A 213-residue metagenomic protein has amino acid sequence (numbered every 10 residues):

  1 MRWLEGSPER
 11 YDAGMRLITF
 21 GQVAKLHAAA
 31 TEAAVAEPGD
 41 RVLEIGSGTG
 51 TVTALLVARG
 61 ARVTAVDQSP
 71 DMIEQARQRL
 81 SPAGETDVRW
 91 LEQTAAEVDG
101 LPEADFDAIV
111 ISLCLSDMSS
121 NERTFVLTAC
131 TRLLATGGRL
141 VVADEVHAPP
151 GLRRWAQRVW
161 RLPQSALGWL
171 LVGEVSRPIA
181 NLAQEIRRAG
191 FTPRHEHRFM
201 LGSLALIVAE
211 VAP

Functional and structural regions predicted by a protein language model:
M1-E37: Conserved class I S-adenosyl-L-methionine
R41, G137-R139: Short glycine-centered segments of the SAM/dcSAM-binding site in methyltransferase folds
L43, T49-V98: Class I SAM-dependent methyltransferase SAM/SAH-binding core
G100-I109: A short acidic, Gly/Pro-enriched loop at the edge of an enzyme's catalytic core that lines a small-molecule cofactor
A108-E122: A short SAM/SAH-binding and catalytic strip from SAM-dependent methyltransferases
T124-T136: A short glycine-rich, Lys/Arg-flanked "PGG" loop and its adjoining helix->strand segment in the class I
A143-A189, H195-H197: C-terminal alpha-helical "lid/dimerization" subdomain adjacent to the S-adenosyl-L-methionine
A189-T192, H197-P213: Core SAM-dependent methyltransferase catalytic element
